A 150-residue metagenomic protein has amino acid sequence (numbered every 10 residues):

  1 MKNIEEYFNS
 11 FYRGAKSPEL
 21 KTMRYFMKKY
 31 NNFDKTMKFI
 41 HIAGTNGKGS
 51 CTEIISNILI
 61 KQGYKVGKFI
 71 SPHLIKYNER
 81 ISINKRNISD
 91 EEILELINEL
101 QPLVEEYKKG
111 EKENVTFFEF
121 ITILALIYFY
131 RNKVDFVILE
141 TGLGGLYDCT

Functional and structural regions predicted by a protein language model:
M1-K38: Positively charged, low-complexity intrinsically disordered leader regions
F11-K16, E53-I55, G110-E111, R131-V134: N-terminal start-of-chain detector that recognizes signal peptides and the immediate post-cleavage beginning
L20, M27-K35, K61-T150: ATP-dependent carboxylate-amine ligase catalytic core
K38-I42, S50-G67: A conserved segment at the C-terminal end of the G1
